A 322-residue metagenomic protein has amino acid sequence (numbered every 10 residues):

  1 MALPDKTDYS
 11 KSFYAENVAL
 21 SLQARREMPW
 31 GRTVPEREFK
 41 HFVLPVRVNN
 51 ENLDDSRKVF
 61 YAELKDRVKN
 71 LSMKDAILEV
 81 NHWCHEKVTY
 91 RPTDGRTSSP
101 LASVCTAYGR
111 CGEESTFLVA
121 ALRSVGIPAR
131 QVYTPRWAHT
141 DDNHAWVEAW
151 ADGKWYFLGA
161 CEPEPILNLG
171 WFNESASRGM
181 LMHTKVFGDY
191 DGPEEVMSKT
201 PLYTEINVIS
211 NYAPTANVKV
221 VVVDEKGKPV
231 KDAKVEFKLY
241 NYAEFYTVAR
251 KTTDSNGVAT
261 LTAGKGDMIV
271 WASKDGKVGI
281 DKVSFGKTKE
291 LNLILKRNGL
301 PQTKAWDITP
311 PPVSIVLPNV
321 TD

Functional and structural regions predicted by a protein language model:
M1-I77, N81, T93, S124 (+3 more regions): N-terminal accessory/pre-domain segments preceding catalytic cores
D66-K154, L167-L169: Active-site neighborhood of thiol-dependent amide/isopeptide-bond enzymes
G95, L158-C161: Short, solvent-exposed loop/turn and secondary-structure capping segments
P163-P165: Surface-exposed loop and adjacent secondary-structure segments within mature catalytic domains
